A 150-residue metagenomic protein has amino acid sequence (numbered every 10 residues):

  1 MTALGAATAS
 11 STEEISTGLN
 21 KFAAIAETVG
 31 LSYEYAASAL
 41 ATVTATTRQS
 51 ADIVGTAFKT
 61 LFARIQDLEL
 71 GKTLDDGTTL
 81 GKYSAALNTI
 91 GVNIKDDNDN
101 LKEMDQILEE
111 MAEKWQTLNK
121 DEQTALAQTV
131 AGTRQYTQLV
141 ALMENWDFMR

Functional and structural regions predicted by a protein language model:
M1-M149: Amphipathic alpha-helical interface segments used for oligomerization, scaffolding, and membrane association
